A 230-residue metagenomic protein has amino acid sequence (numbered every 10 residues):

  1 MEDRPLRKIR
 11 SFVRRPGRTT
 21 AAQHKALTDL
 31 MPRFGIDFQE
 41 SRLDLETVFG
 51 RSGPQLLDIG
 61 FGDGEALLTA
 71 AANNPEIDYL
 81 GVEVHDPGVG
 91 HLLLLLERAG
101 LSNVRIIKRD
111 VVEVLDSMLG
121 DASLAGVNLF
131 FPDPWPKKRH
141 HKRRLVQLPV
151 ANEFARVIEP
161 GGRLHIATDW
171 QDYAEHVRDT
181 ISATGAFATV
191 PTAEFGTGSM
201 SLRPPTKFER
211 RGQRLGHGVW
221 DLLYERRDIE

Functional and structural regions predicted by a protein language model:
M1-L57, E65-A72: S-adenosyl-L-methionine
I59, V82: Conserved beta-strand/loop positions that form the S-adenosyl-L-methionine
G62: Conserved glycine-rich SAM-binding loop
H85: Conserved SAM/SAH-binding beta-strand->alpha-helix loop
L93-A122: S-adenosyl-L-methionine
V146-P160: A short glycine-rich, Lys/Arg-flanked "PGG" loop and its adjoining helix->strand segment in the class I
P160-T168: Conserved beta-strand signature within the Rossmann-like core of class I S-adenosyl-L-methionine
D179-E230: Class I S-adenosyl-L-methionine
